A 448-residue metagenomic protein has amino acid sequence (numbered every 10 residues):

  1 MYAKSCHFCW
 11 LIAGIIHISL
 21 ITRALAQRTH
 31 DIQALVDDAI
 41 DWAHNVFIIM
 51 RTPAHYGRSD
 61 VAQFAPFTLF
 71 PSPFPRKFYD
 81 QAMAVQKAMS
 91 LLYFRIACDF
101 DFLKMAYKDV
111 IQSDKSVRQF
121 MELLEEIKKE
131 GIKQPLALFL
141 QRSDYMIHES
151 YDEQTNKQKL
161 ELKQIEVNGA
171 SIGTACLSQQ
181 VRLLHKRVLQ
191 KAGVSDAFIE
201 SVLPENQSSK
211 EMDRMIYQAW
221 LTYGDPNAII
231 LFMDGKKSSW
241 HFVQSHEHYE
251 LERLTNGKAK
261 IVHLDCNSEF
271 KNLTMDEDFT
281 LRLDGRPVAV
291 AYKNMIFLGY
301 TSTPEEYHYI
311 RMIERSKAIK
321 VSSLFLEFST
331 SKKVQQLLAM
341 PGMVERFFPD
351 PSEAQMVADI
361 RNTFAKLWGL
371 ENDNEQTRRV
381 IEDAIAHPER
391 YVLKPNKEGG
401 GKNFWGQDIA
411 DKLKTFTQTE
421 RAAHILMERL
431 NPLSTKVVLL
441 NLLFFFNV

Functional and structural regions predicted by a protein language model:
Y2-F8: Bacterial N-terminal signal peptides that target proteins for export
C9-V448: Preference for protein termini
